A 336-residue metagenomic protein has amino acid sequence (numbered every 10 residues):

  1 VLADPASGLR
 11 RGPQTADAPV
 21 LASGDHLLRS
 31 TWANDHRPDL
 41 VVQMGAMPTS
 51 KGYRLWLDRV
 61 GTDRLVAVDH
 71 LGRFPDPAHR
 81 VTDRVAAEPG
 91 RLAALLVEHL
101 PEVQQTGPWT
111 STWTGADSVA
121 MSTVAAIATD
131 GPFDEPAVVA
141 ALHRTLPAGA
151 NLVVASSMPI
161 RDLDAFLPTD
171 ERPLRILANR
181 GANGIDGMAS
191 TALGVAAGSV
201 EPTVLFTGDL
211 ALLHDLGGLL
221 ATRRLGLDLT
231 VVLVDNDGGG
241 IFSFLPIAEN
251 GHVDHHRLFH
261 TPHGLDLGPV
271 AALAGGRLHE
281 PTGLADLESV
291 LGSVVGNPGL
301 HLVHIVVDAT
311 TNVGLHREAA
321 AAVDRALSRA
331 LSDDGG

Functional and structural regions predicted by a protein language model:
V1-T15, P147-A150, D162-L163, D228 (+1 more regions): Redox- and metal-dependent alpha/beta enzyme cores, enriched for Fe-S-associated oxidoreductases and cofactor-handling
L2-V66, F74, D170-E201, H214-G217 (+2 more regions): Glycine-rich, anion-gripping cofactor-binding loops and their flanking helix/strand elements in enzyme active sites
A6-S7, G45-T49, L71, S157-I160 (+3 more regions): Short glycine-rich anion-binding loops that position phosphate/pyrophosphate groups of nucleotides and phosphorylated
A18-R29, T82-L96, H263, L278-A285: Short acidic-hydrophobic, aromatic-tinged amphipathic segments that line or gate anion-handling sites
D39-L40, T82, A150, L300: Conserved acidic residues
R64-S111: Terminal amphipathic helices with adjacent charged low-complexity linkers/tails
T114-V200: Active-site diphosphate/adenylate-binding microenvironment
D162, L167-G336: Thiamine diphosphate
